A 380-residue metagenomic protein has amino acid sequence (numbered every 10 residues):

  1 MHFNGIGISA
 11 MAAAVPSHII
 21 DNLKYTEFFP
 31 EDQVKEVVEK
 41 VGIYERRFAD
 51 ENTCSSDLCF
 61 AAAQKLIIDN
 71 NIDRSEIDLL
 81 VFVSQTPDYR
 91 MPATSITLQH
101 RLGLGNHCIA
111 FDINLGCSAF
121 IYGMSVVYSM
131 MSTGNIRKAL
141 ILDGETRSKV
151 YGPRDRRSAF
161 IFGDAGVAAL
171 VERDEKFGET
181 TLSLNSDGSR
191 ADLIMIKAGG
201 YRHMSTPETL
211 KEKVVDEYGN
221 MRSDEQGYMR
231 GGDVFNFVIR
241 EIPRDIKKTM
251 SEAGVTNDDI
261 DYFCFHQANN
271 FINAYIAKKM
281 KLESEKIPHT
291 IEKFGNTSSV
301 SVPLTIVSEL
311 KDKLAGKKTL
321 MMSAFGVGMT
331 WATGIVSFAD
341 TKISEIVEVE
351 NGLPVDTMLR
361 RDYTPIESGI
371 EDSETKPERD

Functional and structural regions predicted by a protein language model:
M1-E51, D155-N236, R240, R244 (+1 more regions): Condensing-enzyme catalytic core mediating Claisen C-C bond formation in acyl metabolism
I8-A10, V37, L66, L80 (+8 more regions): Buried hydrophobic positions in well-ordered alpha/beta secondary-structure cores of metabolic enzymes
S9-A12, V83, N114, A139-E145 (+3 more regions): Short beta-strand segments
I20, M91-A93, V150-D155, W331-I335: Short acidic, glycine/serine/threonine-rich loops at helix termini
P30-E39, R90-G103, I141-R147, L210-G219 (+1 more regions): Acidic-glycine-rich active-site phosphate/pyrophosphate-binding loop
S56, F60-A63, T86-P87, H100 (+5 more regions): Claisen-condensing/thiolase-fold acyl-transfer catalytic domains that form or cleave C-C bonds in fatty acid
A62-D78, R244-D261, E309-L314: Phosphate/pyrophosphate-binding loops at sites that engage ATP/ADP/AMP, CoA/4′-phosphopantetheine, polyphosphate
G134-A165: Flexible, glycine-rich active-site loops centered on histidine and acidic residues that chelate a metal or position
